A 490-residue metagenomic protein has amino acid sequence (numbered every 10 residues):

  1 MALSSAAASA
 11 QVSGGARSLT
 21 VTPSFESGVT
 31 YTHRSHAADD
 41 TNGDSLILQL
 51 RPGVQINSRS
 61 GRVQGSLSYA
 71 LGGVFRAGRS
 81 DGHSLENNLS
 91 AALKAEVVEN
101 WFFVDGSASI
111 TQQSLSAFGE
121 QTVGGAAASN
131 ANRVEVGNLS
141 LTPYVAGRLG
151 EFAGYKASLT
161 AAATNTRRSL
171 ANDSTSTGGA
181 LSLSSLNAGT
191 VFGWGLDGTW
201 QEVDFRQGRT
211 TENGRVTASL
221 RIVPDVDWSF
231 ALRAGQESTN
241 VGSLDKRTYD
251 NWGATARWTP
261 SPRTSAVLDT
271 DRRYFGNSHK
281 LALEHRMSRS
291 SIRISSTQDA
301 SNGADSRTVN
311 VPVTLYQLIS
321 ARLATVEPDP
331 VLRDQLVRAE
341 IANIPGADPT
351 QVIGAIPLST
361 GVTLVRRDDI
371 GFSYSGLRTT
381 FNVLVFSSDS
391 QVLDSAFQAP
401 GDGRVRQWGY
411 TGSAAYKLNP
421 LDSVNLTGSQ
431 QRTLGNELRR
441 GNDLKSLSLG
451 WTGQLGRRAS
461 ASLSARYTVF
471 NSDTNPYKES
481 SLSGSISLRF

Functional and structural regions predicted by a protein language model:
M1-A2: Sec-dependent N-terminal signal peptides
S5-A7: N-terminal signal peptide c-region/cleavage motif recognized by signal peptidases
S9-F490: Gram-negative and organellar
